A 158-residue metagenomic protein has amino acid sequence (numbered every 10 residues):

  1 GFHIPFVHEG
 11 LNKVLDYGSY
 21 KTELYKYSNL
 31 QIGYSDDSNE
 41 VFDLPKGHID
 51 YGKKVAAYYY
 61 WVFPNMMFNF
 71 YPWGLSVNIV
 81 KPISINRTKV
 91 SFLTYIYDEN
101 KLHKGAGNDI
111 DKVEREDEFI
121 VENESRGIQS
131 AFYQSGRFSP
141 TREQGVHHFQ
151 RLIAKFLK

Functional and structural regions predicted by a protein language model:
G1-K158: C-terminal catalytic domain of Rieske-type non-heme iron oxygenases
